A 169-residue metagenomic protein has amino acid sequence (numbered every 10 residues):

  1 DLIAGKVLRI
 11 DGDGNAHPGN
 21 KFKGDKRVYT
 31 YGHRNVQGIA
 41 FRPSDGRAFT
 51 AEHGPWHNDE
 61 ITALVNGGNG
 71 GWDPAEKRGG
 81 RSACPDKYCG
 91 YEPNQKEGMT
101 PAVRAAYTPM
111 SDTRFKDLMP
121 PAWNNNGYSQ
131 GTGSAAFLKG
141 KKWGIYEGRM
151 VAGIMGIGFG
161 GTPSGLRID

Functional and structural regions predicted by a protein language model:
D1-D169: Beta-propeller domain segments
